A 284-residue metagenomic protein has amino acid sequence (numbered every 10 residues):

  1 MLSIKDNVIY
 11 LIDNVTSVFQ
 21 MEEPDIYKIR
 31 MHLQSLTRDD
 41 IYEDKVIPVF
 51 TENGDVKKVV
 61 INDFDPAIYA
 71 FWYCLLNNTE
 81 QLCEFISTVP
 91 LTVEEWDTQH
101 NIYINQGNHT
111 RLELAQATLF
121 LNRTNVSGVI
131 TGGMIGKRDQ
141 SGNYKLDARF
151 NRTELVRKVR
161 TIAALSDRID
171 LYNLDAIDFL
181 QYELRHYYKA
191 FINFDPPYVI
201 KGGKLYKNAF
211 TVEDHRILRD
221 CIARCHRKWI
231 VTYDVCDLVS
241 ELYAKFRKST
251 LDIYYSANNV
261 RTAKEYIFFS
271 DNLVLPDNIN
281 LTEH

Functional and structural regions predicted by a protein language model:
N7-Y42, L76-N193, P197-G203, C236: SAM-dependent nucleic-acid methyltransferase catalytic core
I47-D55: Conserved SAM-binding loop of SAM-dependent methyltransferases across substrates and taxa, primarily the Class I
V59-N62: Conserved SAM-binding motif I beta-strand of class I
D65: Conserved SAM/SAH-binding beta-strand->alpha-helix loop
Y69: Short alpha-helix immediately C-terminal to the canonical SAM-binding loop
W72: Conserved SAM-binding loop
T211-H284: Long, positively charged, glycine-interspersed low-complexity recognition regions
